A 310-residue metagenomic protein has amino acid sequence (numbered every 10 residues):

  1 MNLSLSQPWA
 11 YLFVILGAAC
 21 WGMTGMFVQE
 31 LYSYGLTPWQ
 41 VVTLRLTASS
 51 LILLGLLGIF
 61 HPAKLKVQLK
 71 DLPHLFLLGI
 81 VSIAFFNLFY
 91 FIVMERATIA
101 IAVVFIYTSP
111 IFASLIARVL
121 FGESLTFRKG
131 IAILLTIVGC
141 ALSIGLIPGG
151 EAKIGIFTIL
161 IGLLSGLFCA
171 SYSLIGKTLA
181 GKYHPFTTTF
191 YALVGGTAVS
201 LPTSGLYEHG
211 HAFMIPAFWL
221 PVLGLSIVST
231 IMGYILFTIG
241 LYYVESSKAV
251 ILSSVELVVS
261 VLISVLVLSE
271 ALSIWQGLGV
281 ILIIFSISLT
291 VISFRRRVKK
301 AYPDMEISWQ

Functional and structural regions predicted by a protein language model:
M1-L44, E151-T178, Y302-Q310: Glycine-/small-residue-enriched transmembrane alpha-helix faces in small-molecule transporters and effluxers
P8-F13, W39-I59, L77, R128 (+3 more regions): Hydrophobic alpha-helical transmembrane segments of multi-pass integral membrane proteins, especially transporters
A18, L44, I83, N87 (+3 more regions): Helix-helix packing/entry segments at the starts of transmembrane helices
G22, L54, I80-A84, L88 (+7 more regions): Hydrophobic/small/kink-forming positions within alpha-helical transmembrane segments of polytopic membrane proteins
G25, L54-A100, I106, L142 (+1 more regions): Specific transmembrane alpha-helical segments of multi-pass solute transporters/efflux pumps, especially DMT/EamA
M26-P38, E95, I144-G155, S204-P221 (+1 more regions): Membrane-interface helix termini and inter-helical loops of multi-pass transporters
Q40-L51, V81, N87-S124, K129-G130 (+2 more regions): Specific alpha-helical transmembrane segments that line the substrate/conduction pathway and gating interfaces
L53, F76, L125-I147, S200 (+3 more regions): Hydrophobic transmembrane alpha-helices of multi-pass small-molecule transport proteins
